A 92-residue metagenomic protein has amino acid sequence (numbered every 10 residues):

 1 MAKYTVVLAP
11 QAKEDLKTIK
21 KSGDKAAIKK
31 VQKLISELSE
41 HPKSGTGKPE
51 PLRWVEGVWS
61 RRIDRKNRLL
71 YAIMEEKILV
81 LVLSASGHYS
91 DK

Functional and structural regions predicted by a protein language model:
M1-V7, Q11-K29, K33, L52 (+1 more regions): Enriched for short, Lys/Arg-rich terminal
S36-R62: A short, surface-exposed loop/turn module that caps and links secondary-structure elements
